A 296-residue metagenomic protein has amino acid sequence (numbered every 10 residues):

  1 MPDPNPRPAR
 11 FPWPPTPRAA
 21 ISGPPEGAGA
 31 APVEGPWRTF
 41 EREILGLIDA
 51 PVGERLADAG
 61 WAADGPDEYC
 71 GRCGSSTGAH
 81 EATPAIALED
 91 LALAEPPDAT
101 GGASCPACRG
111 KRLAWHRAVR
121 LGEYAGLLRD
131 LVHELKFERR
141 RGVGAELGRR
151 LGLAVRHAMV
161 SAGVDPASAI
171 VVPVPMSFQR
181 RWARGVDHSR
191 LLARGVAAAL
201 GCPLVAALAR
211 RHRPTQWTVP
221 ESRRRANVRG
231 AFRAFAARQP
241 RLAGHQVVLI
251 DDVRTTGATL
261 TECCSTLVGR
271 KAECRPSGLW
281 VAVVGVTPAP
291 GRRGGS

Functional and structural regions predicted by a protein language model:
M1-S296: Glycine-rich phosphate/pyrophosphate-handling loop used in enzymes and phosphotransfer proteins
